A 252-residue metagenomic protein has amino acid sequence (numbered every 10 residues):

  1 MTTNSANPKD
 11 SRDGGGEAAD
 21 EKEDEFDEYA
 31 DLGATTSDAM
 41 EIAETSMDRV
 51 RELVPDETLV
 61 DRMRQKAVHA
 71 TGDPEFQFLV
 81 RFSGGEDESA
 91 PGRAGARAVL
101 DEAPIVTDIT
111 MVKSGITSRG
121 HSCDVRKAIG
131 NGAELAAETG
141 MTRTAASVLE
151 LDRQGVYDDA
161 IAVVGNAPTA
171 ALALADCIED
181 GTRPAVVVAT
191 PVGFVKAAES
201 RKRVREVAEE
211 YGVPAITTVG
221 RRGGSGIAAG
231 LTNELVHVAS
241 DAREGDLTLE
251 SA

Functional and structural regions predicted by a protein language model:
T2-A103: Electropositive, gly/pro-rich neighborhoods at or near active sites that engage anionic ligands
Y29, S46-E57, A70, P74 (+8 more regions): Change "in soluble alpha/beta enzymes" to "in soluble alpha/beta proteins
S37-D48, T58-K66, T71, E86-A90 (+7 more regions): Conserved active-site and cofactor/substrate-binding residues in soluble primary-metabolism enzymes
E44-R51, Q65, R93-A96, K113 (+5 more regions): Predominant activation on well-ordered alpha-helical scaffold segments within soluble catalytic domains
D73-F82, V125-K127, L235-V238: Short, charged low-complexity intrinsically disordered segments located at boundaries of structured domains
S83, V106-I178, T182-A197, R201: Conserved mixed alpha/beta catalytic, RNA-binding, or beta-rich assembly cores of soluble enzyme, regulatory
S89-L100, A136-M141, A189, G193-F194 (+2 more regions): Short, surface-exposed, charge-dense and proline/glycine-enriched linear segments
V195-A252: C-terminal functional extensions of proteins
